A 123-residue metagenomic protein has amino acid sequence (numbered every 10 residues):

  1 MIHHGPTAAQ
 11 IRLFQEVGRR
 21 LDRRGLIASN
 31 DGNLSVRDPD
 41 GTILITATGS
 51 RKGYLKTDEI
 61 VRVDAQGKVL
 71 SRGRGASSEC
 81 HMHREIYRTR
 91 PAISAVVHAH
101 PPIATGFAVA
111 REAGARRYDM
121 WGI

Functional and structural regions predicted by a protein language model:
M1-I123: Glycine-rich flexible loops
